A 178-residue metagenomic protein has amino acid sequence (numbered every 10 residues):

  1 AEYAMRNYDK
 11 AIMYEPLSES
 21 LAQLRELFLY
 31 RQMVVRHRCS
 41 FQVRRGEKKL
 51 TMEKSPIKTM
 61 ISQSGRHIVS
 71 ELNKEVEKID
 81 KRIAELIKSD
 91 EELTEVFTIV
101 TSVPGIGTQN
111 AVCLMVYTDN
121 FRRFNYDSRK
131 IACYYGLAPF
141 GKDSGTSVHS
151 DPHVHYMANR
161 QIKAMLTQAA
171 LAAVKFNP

Functional and structural regions predicted by a protein language model:
A1-I99: Long, charge-rich intrinsically disordered scaffolds of nucleic-acid metabolism proteins
S102, T108, V112-P178: Phosphate-backbone recognition surface of nucleic-acid-processing proteins
